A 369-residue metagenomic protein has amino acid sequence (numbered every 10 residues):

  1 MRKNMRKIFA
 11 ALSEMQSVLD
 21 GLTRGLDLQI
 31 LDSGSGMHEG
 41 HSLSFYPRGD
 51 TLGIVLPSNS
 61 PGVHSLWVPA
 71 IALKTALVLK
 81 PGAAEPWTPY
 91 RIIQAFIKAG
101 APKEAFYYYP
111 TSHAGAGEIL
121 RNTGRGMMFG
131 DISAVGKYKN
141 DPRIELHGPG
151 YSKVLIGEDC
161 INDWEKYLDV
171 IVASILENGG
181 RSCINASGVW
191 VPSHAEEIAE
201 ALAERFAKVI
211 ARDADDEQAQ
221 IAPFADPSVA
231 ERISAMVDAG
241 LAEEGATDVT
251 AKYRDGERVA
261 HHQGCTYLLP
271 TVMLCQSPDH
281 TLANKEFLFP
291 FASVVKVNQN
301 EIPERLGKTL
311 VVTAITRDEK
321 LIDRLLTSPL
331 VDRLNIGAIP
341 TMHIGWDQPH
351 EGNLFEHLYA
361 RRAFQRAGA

Functional and structural regions predicted by a protein language model:
M1-E39, P69, K208: N-terminal Rossmann-like NAD(P)+-binding subdomain of aldehyde/semialdehyde dehydrogenases
D32-Y90: Substrate-binding/gating loop at the entrance of the active-site cleft, primarily in PLP-dependent aminotransferase-like
H41-L43, F106-R125: A structured beta-alpha segment of the ubiquitous adenosine-cofactor-binding alpha/beta core
P47-T51, L73-T75, P102-E104, N122-G124 (+5 more regions): Short coil/turn connectors at secondary-structure junctions
P69, E118-I119, R305: Structural alpha-helical scaffold elements that stabilize or flank donor/cofactor-binding regions in carbohydrate
L79-A95, Y109, C160-I161, K296-Q299: ATP-dependent adenylate-forming carboxylate-activation enzymes
P81, K98-K103, N122, V172-A173 (+3 more regions): Conserved C-terminal structural/oligomerization subdomain of aldehyde/semialdehyde dehydrogenase
A95-G100, T123-R125, D131-S277, Q299: ALDH superfamily catalytic-core signature
